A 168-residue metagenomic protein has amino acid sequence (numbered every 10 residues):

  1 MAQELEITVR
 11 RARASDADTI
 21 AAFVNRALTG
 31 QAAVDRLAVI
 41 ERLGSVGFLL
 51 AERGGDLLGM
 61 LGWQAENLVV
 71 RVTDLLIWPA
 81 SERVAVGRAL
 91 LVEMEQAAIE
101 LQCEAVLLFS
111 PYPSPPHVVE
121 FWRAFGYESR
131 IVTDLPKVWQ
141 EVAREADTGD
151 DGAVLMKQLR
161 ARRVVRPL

Functional and structural regions predicted by a protein language model:
M1-V34, G152-V154, V164-L168: Short amphipathic alpha-helix that is part of the acyltransferase structural core
V24-L57: Active-site rim helix/loop that mediates acceptor-substrate recognition in acyltransferases
L50, D56-Q64, V69-L76: Conserved beta-strand in the GNAT
L75-A85, Y112: A short, internal acetyl-CoA/4′-phosphopantetheine-binding micro-motif in the GNAT/acyltransferase core
R83-A98: Conserved acetyl-CoA-binding loop-helix of GNAT-fold acetyltransferases
A98-P111: Conserved GNAT acetyl-CoA-binding A-motif
L108-V119, E128-R130, D134-W139: Conserved beta-strand-loop-alpha-helix junction that forms the acyl-donor binding cleft
L135-L168: C-terminal "cap" of GNAT-fold acetyltransferases
